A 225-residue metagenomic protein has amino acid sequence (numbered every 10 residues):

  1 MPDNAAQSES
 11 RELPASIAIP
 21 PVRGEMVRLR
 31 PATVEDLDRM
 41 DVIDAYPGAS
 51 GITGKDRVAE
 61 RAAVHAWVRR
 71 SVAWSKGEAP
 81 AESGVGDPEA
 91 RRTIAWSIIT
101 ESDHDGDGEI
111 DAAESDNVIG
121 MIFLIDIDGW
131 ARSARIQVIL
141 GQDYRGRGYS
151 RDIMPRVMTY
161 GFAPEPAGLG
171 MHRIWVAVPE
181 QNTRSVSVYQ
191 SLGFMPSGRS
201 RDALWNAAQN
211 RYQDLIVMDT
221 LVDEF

Functional and structural regions predicted by a protein language model:
M1-D143, Q213-L215, D219-F225: GNAT-family acyltransferases
V34, E180-N182: A short coil/beta-turn micro-motif at the C-terminal edge of the histidine kinase catalytic ATP-binding domain
R39, R135, I139, D152 (+2 more regions): Amphipathic alpha-helical recognition patches that constitute DNA-binding helices
D116-I119, L169, S197: Local beta-strand/beta-hairpin segments that build beta-sheet-rich folds
G146-A163, V186-S191: Conserved acetyl-CoA-binding loop-helix of GNAT-fold acetyltransferases
S150, M154, N182-S185, D202-A208: Short glycine/proline-centered loop/turn elements that form peptide/ligand docking sites
P164-A177: Conserved GNAT acetyl-CoA-binding A-motif
W175-V178, Q190-R211: Conserved catalytic-core motifs of GNAT/GCN5-like acyltransferases
